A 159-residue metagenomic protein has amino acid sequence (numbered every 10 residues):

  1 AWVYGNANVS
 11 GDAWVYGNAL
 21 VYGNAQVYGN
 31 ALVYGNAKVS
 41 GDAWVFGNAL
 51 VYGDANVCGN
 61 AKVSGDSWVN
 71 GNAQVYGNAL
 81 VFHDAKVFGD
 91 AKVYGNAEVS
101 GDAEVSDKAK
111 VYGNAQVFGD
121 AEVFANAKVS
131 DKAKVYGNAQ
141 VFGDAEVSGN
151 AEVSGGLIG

Functional and structural regions predicted by a protein language model:
A1-N150: Thr-biased low-complexity repeat/linker tracts and other Thr-enriched repetitive architectures
V147-G159: Long terminal segments
